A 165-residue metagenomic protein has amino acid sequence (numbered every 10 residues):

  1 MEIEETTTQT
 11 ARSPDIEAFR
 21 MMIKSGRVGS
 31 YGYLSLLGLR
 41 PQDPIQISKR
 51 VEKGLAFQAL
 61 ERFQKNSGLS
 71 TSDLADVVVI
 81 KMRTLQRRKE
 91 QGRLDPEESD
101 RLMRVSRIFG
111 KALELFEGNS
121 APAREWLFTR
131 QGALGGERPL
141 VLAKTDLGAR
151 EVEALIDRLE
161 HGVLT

Functional and structural regions predicted by a protein language model:
M1-T165: Non-transmembrane "mature" sequence context
